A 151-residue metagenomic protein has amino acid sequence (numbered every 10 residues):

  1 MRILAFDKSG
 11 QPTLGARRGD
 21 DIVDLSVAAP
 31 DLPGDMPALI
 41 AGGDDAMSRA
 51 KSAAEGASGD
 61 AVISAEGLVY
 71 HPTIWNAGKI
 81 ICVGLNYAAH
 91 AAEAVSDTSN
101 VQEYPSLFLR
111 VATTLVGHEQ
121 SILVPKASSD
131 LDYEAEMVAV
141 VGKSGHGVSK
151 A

Functional and structural regions predicted by a protein language model:
M1-P105: N-terminal non-catalytic cap/leader segment that marks the start of a structured domain
H71, A77-A151: Glycine-enriched loop-and-adjacent helix/strand subsegments that border the catalytic/binding cleft of enzyme cores
